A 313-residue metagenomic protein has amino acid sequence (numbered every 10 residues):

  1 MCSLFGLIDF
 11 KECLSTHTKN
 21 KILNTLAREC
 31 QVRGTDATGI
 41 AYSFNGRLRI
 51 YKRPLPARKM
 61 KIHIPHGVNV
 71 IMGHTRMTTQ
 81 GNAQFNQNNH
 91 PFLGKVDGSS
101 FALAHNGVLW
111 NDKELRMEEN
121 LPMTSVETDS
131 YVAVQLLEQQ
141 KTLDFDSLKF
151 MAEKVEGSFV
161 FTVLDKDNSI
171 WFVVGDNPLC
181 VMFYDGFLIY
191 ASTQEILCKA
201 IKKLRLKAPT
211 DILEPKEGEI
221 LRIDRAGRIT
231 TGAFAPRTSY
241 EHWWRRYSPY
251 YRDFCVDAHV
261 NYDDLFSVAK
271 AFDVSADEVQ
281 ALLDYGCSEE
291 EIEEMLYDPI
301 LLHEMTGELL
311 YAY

Functional and structural regions predicted by a protein language model:
M1-Y313: Conserved short alpha-helical segments that host acidic/polar catalytic motifs at enzyme active sites
